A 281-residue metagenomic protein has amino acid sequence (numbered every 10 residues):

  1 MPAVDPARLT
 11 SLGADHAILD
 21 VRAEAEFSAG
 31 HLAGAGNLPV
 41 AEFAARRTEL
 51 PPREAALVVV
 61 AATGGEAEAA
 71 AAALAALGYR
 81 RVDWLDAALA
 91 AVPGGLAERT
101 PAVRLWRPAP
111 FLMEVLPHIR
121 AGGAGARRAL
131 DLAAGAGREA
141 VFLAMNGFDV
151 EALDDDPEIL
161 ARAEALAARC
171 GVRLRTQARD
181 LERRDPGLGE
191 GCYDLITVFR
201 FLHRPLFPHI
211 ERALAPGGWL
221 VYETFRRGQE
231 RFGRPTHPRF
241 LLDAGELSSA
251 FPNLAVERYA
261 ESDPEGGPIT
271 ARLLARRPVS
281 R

Functional and structural regions predicted by a protein language model:
M1-A7, L12-A17, A23-G123, A161-R162 (+2 more regions): Rhodanese-like catalytic fold shared by cysteine-dependent sulfurtransferases and DSP/PTP-type phosphatases
G125-G135: Conserved class I S-adenosyl-L-methionine
D149-D154: Conserved SAM-binding motif I beta-strand of class I
D156-E158: Conserved SAM/SAH-binding beta-strand->alpha-helix loop
C170-E182: Conserved SAM-binding strand-loop segment of SAM-dependent methyltransferases
G187-L195: A short acidic, Gly/Pro-enriched loop at the edge of an enzyme's catalytic core that lines a small-molecule cofactor
G218-F225: Conserved beta-strand signature within the Rossmann-like core of class I S-adenosyl-L-methionine
S262-R281: Core SAM-dependent methyltransferase catalytic element
